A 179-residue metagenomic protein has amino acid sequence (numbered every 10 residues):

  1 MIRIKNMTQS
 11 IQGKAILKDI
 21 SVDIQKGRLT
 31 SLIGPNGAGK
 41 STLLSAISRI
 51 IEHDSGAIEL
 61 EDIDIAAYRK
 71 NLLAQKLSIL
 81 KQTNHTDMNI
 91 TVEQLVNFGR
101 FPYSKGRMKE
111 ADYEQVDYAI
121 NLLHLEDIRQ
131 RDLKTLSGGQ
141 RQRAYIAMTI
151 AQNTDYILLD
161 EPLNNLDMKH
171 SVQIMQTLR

Functional and structural regions predicted by a protein language model:
I2, L17-D19: Conserved structural motif at the start of ABC-family nucleotide-binding domains
I33-P35: The feature captures the beta-strand-to-loop junction immediately N-terminal to the Walker
S48: Helix-to-loop junction immediately C-terminal to a conserved catalytic motif
G56-D64, L73: Conserved ABC transporter NBD signature motif
N97, A111-I128, N153: Conserved ABC ATPase "signature" region
D132-L136, Q140: Conserved ABC ATPase signature
I157-E161: Catalytic Walker B motif of ABC-type/P-loop ATPase nucleotide-binding domains
